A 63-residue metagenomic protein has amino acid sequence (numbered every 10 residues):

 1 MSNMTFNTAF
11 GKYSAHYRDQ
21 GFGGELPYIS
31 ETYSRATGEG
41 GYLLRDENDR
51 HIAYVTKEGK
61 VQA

Functional and structural regions predicted by a protein language model:
M1-M4, K60-A63: Short intrinsically disordered terminal tails
S2-A9, Y13: Extracytoplasmic/periplasm-facing segments of secreted or lipoprotein envelope proteins
G11-K60: Acidic, low-complexity, intrinsically disordered interaction modules
